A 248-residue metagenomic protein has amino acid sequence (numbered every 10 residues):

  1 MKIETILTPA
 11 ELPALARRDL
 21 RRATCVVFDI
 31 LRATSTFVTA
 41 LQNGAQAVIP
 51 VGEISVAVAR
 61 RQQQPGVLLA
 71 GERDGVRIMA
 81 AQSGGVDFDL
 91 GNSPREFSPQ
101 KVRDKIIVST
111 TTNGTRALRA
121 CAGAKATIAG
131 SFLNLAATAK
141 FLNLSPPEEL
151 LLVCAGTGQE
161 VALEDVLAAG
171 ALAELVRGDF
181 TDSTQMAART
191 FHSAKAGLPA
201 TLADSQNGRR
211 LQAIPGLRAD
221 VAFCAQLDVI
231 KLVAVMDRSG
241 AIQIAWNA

Functional and structural regions predicted by a protein language model:
M1-E4: Short coil-to-helix leader/linker segments, especially the first N-terminal amphipathic alpha-helix with its helix
I6, A10-T24, L31-L133, L144-P146 (+1 more regions): The feature marks the mature, well-folded catalytic cores of soluble enzymes
A23, A155-E160: A short glycine/serine-rich beta->alpha loop
C25-F28, L151: Beta-strand elements within well-structured catalytic alpha/beta cores of enzymes that handle phosphate/sulfate esters
V27-T34, A162-V166: Short, conserved micro-motifs enriched in small and acidic residues
A80-A126, K140, L163-A248: Long, charged alpha-helical interface segments
S131, L150-T157: Glycine-rich anion-binding loop/nest that anchors nucleotide
A137: N-terminal nucleophile
